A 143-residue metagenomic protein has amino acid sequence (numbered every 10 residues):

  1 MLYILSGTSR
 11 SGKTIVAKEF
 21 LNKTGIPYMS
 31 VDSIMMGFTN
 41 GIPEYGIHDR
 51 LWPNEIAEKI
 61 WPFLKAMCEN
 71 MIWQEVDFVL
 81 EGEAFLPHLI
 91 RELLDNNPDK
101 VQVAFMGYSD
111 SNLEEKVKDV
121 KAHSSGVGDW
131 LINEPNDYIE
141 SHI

Functional and structural regions predicted by a protein language model:
L2: Walker A (P-loop) ATP-phosphate-binding motif of ABC ATPase nucleotide-binding domains
L5: Hydrophobic anchor at the beta1->P-loop junction of P-loop NTPases
T8-S9: The conserved Walker
G12: Conserved glycine(s) of the Walker
I15-K18, N22-F63: Conserved substrate/cofactor phosphate-moiety recognition/catalytic segment in nucleotide-dependent phosphotransferases
S33-M35, F85-L86, Y108-L113: Conserved nucleotide-binding/hydrolysis micro-motifs of P-loop NTPases
E55-G107: Glycine-rich phosphate-binding loop used to anchor ATP phosphates in small-molecule kinases, encompassing both
D99-I143: A glycine- and Lys/Arg-enriched "phosphate-lid" helix/loop adjacent to the NTP-binding pocket of small-molecule kinases
